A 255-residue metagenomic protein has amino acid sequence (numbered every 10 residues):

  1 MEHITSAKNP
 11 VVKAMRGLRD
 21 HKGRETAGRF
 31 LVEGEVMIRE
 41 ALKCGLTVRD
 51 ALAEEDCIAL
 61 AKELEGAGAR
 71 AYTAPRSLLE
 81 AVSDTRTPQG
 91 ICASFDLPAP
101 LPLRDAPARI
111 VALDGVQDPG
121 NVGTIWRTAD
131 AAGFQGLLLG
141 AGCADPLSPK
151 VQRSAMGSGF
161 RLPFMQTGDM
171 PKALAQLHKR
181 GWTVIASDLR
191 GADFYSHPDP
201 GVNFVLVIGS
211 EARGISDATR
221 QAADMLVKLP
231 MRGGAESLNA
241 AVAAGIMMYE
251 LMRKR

Functional and structural regions predicted by a protein language model:
M1-I58, C143-A144: Boundary-proximal intrinsically disordered activation/regulatory segments immediately upstream of a helical core
H3-S6, R70-P75, P163-M170: Short acidic-hydrophobic, aromatic-tinged amphipathic segments that line or gate anion-handling sites
G34, Q117-T124, L238-A243: Amphipathic alpha-helical repeat scaffolds
K43, P98-G191: RNA substrate-binding interface of SAM-dependent RNA methyltransferases
E65-D96: Glycine/small-residue-rich loop that forms an oxyanion/phosphate-binding "nest" at active or ligand-binding sites
A74-P75, D114, G140-A141, P163 (+1 more regions): Short beta->alpha connector loops at strand-helix junctions that form conserved, small/polar/Pro-enriched
A93, A131-A132, P146, V151-G159 (+1 more regions): Structured adenosyl-cofactor binding patch, chiefly the S-adenosyl-L-methionine
I185-A235: Active-site/ligand-binding-proximal alpha/beta "capping" segment
